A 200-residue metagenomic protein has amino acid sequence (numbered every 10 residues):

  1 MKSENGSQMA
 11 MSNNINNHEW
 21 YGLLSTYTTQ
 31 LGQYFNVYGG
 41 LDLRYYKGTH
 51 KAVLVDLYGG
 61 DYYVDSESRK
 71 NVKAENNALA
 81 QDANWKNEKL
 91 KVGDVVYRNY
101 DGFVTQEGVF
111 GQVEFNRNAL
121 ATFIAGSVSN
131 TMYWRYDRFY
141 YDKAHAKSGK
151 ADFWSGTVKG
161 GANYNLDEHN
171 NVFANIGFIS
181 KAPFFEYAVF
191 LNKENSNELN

Functional and structural regions predicted by a protein language model:
M1-G111, F115, Y141: Replace "related TpsB outer-membrane translocases also match" with "some related outer-membrane beta-barrels such as
W20, N36, D42-R44, L90-N200: Structural signature of Gram-negative outer-membrane beta-barrels, strongest in the C-terminal barrel of TonB-dependent
